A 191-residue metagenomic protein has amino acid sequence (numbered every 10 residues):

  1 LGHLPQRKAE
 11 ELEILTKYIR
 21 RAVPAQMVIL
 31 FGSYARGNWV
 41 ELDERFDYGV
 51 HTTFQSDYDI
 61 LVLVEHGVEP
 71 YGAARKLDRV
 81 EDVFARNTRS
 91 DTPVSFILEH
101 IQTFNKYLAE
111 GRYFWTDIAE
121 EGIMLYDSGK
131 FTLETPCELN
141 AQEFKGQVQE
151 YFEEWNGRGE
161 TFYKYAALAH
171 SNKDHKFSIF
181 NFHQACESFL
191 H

Functional and structural regions predicted by a protein language model:
G2-A22, E41-D43, D47-A109: Metal-dependent nucleotidyltransferase catalytic core
H3-L4, V83-A167: Conserved NTP/Mg2+-binding pocket subregion across the NTase superfamily
K17, A167-L168: Surface-exposed charged/polar residues within alpha-helices that form helix-capping/stabilizing sites and interaction
Q26-D47: Short gly/ser-rich loop at a beta-strand->alpha-helix junction or flexible surface loop bordering the NTP-binding
Y34-G37, E65-P70, C186-E187: Short, charged/polar surface micro-motifs in flexible loops or helix N-caps
S178-H191: Hydrophobic alpha-helical packing segments in soluble, helical-rich domains
